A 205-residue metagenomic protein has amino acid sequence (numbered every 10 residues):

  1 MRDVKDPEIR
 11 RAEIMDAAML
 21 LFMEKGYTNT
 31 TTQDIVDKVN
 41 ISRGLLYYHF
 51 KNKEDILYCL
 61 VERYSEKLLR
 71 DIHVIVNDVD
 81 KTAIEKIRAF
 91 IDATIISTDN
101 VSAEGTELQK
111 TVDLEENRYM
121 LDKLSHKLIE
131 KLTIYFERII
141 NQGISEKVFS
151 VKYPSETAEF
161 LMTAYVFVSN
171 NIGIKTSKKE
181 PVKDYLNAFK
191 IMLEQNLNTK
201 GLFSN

Functional and structural regions predicted by a protein language model:
M1-I9, N205: N-terminal intrinsically disordered/low-complexity leader segments
R2, E13, L21-D55, C59-R63: Helix-turn-helix
E24-T28, V79, E146: Short coil/turn segments at alpha/beta junctions that flank glycine-rich nucleotide-binding fingerprints
C59, R63, H73-E104, A158-L161 (+1 more regions): Hydrophobic alpha-helical connector segments
I75, V79, G105-V112, I172-T176: Secondary-structure edge/capping motif, primarily at the C-terminal ends of alpha-helices and the immediately following
I84-R88, L124-L128, I144-F160, E180-D184: All-alpha amphipathic helical-bundle segments outside canonical DNA-binding/catalytic cores that form hydrophobic
A89, A93-I96, I134-E146, T163-A164 (+1 more regions): C-terminal peripheral helix-coil segments that are non-catalytic and often amphipathic
I95, D99-E137, S145: Short secondary-structure transition hinges
